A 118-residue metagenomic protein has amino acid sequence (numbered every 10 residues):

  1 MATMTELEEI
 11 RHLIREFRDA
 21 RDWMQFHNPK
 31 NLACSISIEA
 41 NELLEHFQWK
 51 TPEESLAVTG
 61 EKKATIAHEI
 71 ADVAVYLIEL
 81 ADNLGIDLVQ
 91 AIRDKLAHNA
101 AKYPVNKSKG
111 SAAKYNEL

Functional and structural regions predicted by a protein language model:
M1-I70, A74-L118: Flexible "arm" and connector segments at domain edges
